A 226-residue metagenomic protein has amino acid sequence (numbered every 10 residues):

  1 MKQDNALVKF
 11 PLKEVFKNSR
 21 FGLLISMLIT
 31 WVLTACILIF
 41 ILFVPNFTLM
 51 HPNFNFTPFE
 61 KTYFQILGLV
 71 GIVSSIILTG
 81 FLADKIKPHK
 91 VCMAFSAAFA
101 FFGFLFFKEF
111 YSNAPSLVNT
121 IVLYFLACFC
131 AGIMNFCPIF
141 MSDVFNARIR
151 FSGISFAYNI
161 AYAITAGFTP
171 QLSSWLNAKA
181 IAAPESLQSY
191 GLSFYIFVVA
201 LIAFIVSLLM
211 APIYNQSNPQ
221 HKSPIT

Functional and structural regions predicted by a protein language model:
R20-I72, T165-P170, A178: Extracytoplasmic gate region of multi-pass secondary transporters
D84-A97: Cytoplasmic membrane-interface "Motif A"-like loop-to-helix N-cap segments of 12-TM Major Facilitator Superfamily
A97-A114: C-terminal ends and interior cores of transmembrane alpha-helices in multi-pass membrane transporters/permeases
E109, F140, F194-T226: Multi-pass alpha-helical transporter architecture, strongest for 12-TM Major Facilitator/SLC carriers used
L117-G132: Hydrophobic core of transmembrane alpha-helices in multi-pass small-molecule transporters, especially MFS/SLC-type
G132-F145: Intracellular juxtamembrane helix-capping segments at the cytosolic ends of symmetry-related transmembrane helices
A147-A182: A late C-terminal transmembrane helix in Major Facilitator Superfamily
N177-V198: A membrane-interface helix-boundary motif in multi-pass transporters
